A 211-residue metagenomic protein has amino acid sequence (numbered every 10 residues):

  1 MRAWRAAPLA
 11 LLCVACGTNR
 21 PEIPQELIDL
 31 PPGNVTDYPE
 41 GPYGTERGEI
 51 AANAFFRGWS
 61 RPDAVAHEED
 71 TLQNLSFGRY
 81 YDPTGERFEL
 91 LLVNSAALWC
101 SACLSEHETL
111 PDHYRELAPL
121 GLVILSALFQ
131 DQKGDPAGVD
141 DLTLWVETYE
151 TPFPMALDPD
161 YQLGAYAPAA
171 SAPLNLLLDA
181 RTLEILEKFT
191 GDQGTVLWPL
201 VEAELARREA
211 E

Functional and structural regions predicted by a protein language model:
M1-P8: Bacterial N-terminal signal peptides that target proteins for export
L12-A15: C-terminal motif of bacterial Sec signal peptides marking the signal peptidase cleavage site
G17-R20: Bacterial signal peptide processing site
Q25-P42: Post-signal peptide N-terminal segment of mature Sec-exported envelope proteins
F55-L91: A short beta-strand-turn-helix
E89-L91, A97-T148, P159-A165: Structural microenvironment flanking redox-active thiols in thiol-disulfide oxidoreductases
L92-V93, N175: Hydrophobic beta-strand anchors of alpha/beta hydrolase catalytic cores
Y149-T151, L157-E202: Thiol/disulfide oxidoreductase modules built on the thioredoxin-like
